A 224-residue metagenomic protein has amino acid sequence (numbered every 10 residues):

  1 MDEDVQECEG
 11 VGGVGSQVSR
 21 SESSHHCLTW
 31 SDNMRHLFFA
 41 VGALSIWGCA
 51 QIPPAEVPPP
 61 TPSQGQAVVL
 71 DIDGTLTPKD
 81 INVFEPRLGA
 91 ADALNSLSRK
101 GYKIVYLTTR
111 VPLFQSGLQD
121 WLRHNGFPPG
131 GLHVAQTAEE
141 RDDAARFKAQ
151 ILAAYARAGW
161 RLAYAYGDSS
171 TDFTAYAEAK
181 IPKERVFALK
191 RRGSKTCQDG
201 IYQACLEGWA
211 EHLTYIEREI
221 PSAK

Functional and structural regions predicted by a protein language model:
E9-S31: Short, basic, low-complexity termini and linkers enriched in Ser/Thr/Gly/Pro that act as targeting/leader peptides
H25-L28, M34-L70: Non-catalytic pre-domain segments flanking phosphatase-related domains
T61-I81, Y176: Asp-based phosphoryl-transfer active-site loop
A67, P78-I81, R87-A91, Y106: Glycine- and small hydrophobic-enriched segments that form the cores of compact globular domains
G89-K100: Catalytic-core regions built around general acid/base machinery
K100-K103, V111-K224: C-terminal cap/substrate-recognition subdomain and adjoining C-terminal extension of metal-dependent phosphatase-like
